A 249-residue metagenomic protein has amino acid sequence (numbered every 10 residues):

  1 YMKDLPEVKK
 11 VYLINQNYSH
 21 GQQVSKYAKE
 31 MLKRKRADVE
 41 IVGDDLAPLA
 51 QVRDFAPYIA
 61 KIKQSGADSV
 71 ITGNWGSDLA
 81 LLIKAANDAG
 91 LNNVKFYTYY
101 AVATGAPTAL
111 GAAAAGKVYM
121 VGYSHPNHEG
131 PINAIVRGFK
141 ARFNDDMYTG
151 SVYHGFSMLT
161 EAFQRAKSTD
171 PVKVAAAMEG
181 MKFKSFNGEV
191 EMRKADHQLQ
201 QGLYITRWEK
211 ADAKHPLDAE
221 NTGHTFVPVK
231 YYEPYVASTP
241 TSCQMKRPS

Functional and structural regions predicted by a protein language model:
Y1-A89, S124-A134: Extracellular/periplasmic Venus flytrap/periplasmic-binding protein
L5-P6, K63-S65, D88-L91, G111-A114 (+2 more regions): Extracellular/periplasmic catalytic domains that process cell-envelope and extracellular macromolecules
V11, K117-M120, F139: Structural signal for hydrophobic
Q16, A101, Y123, K210: Cofactor-binding loop segments of dinucleotide-utilizing enzymes, especially the Rossmann-like FAD- and NAD(P)+-binding
A47-A50, L91-A115, H128, A175-K184: Venus flytrap/periplasmic-binding-protein-like
G73-G76, T98-A103, V121-G122: Beta->alpha turn/N-cap motifs
G76-L81, N127-F183, L199-Q200: Extracellular/periplasmic ligand-binding modules, especially the Venus flytrap/periplasmic-binding
K182, F186-S249: Solvent-exposed, acidic/polar segments of extracytosolic/periplasmic ligand-binding ectodomains
